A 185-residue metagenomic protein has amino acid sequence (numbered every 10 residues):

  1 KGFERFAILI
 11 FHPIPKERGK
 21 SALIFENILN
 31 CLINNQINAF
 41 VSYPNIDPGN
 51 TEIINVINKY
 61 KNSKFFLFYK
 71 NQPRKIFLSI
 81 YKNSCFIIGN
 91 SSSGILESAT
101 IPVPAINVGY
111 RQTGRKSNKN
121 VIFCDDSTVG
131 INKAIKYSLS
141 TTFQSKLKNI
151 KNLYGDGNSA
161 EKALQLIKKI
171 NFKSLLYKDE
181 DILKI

Functional and structural regions predicted by a protein language model:
K1-I185: Nucleotide-activated sugar donor-binding and catalytic core shared by glycosyltransferases and related lipid-linked
